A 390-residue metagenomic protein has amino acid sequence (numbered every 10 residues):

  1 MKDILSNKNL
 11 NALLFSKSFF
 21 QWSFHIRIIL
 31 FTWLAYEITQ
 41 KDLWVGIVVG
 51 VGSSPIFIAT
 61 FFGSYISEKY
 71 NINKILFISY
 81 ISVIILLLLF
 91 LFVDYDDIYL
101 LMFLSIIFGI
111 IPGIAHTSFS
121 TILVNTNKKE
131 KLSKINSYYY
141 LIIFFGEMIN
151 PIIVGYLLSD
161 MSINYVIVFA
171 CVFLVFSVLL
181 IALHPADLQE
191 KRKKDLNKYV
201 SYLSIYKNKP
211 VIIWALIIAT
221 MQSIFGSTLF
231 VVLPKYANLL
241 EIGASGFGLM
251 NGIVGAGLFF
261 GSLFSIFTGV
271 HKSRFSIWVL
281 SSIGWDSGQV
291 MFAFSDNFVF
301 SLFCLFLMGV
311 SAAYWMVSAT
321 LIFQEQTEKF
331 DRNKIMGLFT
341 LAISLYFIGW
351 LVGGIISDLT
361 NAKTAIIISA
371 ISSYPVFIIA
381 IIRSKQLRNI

Functional and structural regions predicted by a protein language model:
M1-P55, K209-V254: Helix-loop boundary and gating motifs at the non-cytosolic
L10-L13, I29, W44-G46, I75-L76 (+8 more regions): Alpha-helical transmembrane segments and their helix-entry boundary regions
A12-I28, G52-G63, L76-V83, L100-L158 (+2 more regions): Substrate-agnostic recognition of the 12-TM MFS/MFS-like secondary transporter fold
T32-I38, F90, I149-F169, L239-L240 (+1 more regions): Transmembrane alpha-helix termini and helix-breaking/packing motifs in multi-pass membrane transporters
Y36, L89-V93, F108, L180-I181 (+3 more regions): MFS-fold secondary transporters
V48, F57-G63, E68-K69, N73-V83 (+3 more regions): C-terminal transmembrane bundle of multi-pass solute transporters/carriers
V172-E190, I379-R383: C-terminal membrane-cytosol helix-exit motif in multi-pass small-molecule transporters
A182-S204, I390: Flexible cytoplasmic inter-helical loops of multi-pass small-molecule transporters
